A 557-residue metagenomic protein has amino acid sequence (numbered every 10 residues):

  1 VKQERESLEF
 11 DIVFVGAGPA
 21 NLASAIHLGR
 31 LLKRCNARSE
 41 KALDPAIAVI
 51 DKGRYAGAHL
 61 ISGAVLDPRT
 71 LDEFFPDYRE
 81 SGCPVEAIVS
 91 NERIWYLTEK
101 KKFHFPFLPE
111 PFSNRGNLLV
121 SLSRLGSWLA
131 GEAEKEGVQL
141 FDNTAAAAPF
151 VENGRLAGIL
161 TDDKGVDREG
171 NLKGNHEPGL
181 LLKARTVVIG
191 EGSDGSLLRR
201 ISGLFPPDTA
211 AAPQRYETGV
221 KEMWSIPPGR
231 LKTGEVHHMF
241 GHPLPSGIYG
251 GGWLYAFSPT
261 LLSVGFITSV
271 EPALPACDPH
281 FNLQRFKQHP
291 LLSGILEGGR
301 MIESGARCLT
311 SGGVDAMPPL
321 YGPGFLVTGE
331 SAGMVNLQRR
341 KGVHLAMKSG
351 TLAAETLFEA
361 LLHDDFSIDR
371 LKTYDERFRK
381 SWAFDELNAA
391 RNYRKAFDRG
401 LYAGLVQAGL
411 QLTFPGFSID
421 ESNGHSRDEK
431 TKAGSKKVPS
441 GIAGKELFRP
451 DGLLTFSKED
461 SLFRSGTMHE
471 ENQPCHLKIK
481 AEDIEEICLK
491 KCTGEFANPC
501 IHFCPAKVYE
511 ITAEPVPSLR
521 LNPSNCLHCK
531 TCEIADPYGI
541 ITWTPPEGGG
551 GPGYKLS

Functional and structural regions predicted by a protein language model:
D11-A48: N-terminal Rossmann-like FAD-binding beta1-loop-alpha1 element of flavoenzymes
A17-G18, K52, L122: Glycine-rich Rossmann-fold phosphate-binding loop(s) that bind the pyrophosphate of adenine dinucleotide cofactors
H27, L31, L43-E99: N-terminal FAD cofactor-binding segment of flavoenzymes
S39-A42, S123, W128, E132-G294 (+3 more regions): Predominantly flavin-linked oxidoreductase catalytic cores and closely associated redox partners
A42-D44, G333-R339, T351, E355-L401 (+3 more regions): Active-site-proximal substrate-binding core of FAD-dependent oxidoreductases
C83-V89, I94-T98, R377-R379, A383-P515 (+1 more regions): Ferredoxin-type iron-sulfur electron-transfer modules and their immediate structural context
S258-T260, L320-Q338, E510: Short FAD-binding loop at a beta-strand-to-alpha-helix junction that anchors the flavin cofactor in diverse
G294-D315: Flavin (FAD/FMN) cofactor-binding core of flavoprotein oxidoreductases
